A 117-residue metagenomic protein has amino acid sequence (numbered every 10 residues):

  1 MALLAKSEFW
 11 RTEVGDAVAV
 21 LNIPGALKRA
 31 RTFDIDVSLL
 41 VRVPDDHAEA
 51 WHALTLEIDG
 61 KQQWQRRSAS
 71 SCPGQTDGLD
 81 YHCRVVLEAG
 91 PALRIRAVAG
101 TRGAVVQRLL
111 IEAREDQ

Functional and structural regions predicted by a protein language model:
L3-V14, A26, T101-Q117: C-terminal interaction-tip segments
F9-W10, R67-S68, A97: Short beta-strand segments that buttress and anchor functional surface loops
R11-K28, T76-C83: Short beta-strands within extracellular/lumenal beta-sheet-rich domains
L21-K28, R84, R96, V106-R108 (+1 more regions): Hydrophobic/basic alpha-helical segments enriched in Actinobacteria
P24, D36-R42: Short edge beta-strand/loop segments characteristic of extracellular beta-sandwich folds
K28-R31, P44-A50, G103: A short beta-turn/strand-edge loop motif at beta-sheet boundaries
A30-V37, R84-A104: Noncatalytic modules at the cell exterior or secretory-pathway interfaces, chiefly beta-strand-rich lectin/adhesion
L40-C83: Terminal beta-strand-rich extracellular "head" domains that mediate receptor/glycan or other ligand binding
